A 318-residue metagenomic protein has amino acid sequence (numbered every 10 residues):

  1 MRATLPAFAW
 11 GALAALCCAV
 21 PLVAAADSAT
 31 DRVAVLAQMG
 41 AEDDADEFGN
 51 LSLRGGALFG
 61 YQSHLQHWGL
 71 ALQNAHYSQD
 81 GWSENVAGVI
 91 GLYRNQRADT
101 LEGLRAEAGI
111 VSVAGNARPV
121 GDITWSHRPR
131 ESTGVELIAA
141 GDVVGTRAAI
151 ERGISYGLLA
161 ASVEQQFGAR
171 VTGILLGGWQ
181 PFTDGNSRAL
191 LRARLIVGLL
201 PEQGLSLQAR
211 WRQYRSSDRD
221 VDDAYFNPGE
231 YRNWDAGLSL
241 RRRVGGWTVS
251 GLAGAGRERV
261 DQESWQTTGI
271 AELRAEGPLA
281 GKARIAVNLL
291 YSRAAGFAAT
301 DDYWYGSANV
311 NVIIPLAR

Functional and structural regions predicted by a protein language model:
M1-P6: Positively charged n-region of N-terminal signal peptides that target proteins for export
A9-P21: Bacterial N-terminal signal peptides
A25-R318: Gram-negative and organellar
